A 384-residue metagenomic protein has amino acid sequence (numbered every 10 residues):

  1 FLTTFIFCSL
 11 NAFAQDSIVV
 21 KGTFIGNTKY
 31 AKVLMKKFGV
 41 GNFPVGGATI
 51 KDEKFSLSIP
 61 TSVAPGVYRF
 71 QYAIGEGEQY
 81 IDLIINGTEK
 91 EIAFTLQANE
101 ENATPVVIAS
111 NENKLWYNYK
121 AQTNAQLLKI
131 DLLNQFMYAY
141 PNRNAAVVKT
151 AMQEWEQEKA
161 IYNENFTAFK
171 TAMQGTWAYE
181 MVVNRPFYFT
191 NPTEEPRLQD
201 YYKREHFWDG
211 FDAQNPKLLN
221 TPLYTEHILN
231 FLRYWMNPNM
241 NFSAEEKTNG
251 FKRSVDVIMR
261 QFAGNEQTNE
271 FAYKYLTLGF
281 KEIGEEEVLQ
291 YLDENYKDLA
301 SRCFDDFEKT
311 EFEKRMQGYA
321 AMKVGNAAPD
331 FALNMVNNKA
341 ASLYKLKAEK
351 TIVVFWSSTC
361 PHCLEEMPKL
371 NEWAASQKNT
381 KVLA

Functional and structural regions predicted by a protein language model:
F1-T23: Bacterial Sec-dependent N-terminal signal peptides
Q15-M173, M181-R185, F189-G210, Q214: A non-transmembrane, solvent-exposed segment enriched in polar/low-complexity residues
Q157-N163, A244-R253, G284-V288: Helix-turn-helix repeat elements of alpha-solenoid scaffolds
A172-W177, N265-E266, R302: Short solvent-exposed coil/turn linkers within tandem alpha-helical repeat scaffolds
Y202-A263: Structured, charged N-terminal subsegments at the starts of enzyme catalytic cores and at intra-chain domain/subunit
L278, E282-N334, Y344-K345: N-proximal helix/coil linker or "cap" segments that precede and/or mark the start of modular domains
K339-L370, K381-L383: Short active-site neighborhood of thiol/selenol oxidoreductases, capturing the structured segment around
